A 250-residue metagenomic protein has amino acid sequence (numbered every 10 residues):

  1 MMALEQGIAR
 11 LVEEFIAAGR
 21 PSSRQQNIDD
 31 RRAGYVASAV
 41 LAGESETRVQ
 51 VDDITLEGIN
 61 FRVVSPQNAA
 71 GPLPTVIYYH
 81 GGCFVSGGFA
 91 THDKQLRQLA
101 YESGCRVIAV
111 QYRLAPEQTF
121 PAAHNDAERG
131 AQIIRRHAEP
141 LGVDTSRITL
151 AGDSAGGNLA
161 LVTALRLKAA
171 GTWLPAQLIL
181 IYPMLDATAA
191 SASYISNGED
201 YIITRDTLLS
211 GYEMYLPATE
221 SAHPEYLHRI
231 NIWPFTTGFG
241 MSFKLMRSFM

Functional and structural regions predicted by a protein language model:
M1-P66, A222: A glycine/proline-hinged amphipathic helix-loop "lid/cap" segment that gates access to hydrophobic ligand pockets
N60-P72, R229-P234: Short beta-strand-to-loop junctions in surface cap/lid or active-site-entrance loops
P72-C83: Short beta-strand element of the alpha/beta-hydrolase
A90-V110, N125: Short amphipathic alpha-helix adjacent to the substrate-entry channel of hydrolases
R135-L150: Gly/Ser-rich "nucleophile elbow"/oxyanion-hole loop immediately N-terminal to the catalytic nucleophile in hydrolases
T145, L161-M250: Alpha/beta hydrolase fold serine-hydrolase catalytic domain that processes acyl esters and thioesters
L150-G152, I181: Short beta-strand immediately N-terminal to the catalytic nucleophile in serine-hydrolase-like folds
G152, G156, A160: Gly/Ala-rich beta-loop-alpha elbow adjacent to hydrolase catalytic centers
